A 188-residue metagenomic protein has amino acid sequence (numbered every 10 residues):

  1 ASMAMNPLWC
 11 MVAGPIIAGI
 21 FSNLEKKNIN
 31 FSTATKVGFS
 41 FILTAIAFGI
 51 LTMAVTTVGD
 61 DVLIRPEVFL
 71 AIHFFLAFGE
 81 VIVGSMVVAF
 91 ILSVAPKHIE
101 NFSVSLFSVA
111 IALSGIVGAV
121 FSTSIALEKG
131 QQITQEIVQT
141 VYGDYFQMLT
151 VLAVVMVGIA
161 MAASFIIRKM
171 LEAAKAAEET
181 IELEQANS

Functional and structural regions predicted by a protein language model:
A1-I166, E178-S188: Membrane-embedded alpha-helical bundles of multi-pass transporters/translocases, especially carrier/permease families
K169-A173: Extracellular/surface-associated beta-sandwich interaction domains
